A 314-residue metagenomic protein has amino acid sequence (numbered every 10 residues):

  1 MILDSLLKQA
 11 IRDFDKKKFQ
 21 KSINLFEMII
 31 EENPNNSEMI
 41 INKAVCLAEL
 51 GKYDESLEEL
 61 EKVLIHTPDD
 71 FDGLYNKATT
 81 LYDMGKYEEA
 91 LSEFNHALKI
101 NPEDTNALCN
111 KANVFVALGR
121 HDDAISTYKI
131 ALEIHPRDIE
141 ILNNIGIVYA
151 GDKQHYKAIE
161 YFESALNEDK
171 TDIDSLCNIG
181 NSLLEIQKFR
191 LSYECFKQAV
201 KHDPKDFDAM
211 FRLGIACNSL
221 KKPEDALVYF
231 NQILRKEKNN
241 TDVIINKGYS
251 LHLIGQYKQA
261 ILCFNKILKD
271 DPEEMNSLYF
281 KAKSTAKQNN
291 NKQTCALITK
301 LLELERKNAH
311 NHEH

Functional and structural regions predicted by a protein language model:
I2, N35, D69, E103 (+6 more regions): Short coil loop/turn residues that delineate tetratricopeptide repeat
L7, I11-F14, E38-E49, F71-D83 (+6 more regions): Conserved alpha-helical positions within TPR/SEL1-like repeat arrays
E32, H66, I100, I134 (+5 more regions): Structural marker of alpha-solenoid helical repeat scaffolds
A117, D122, S126-E185, R190: Solenoidal tandem-repeat scaffolds enriched in leucines and small polar residues
N265-N308: TPR/TPR-like (Sel1-like) alpha-helical repeat modules
